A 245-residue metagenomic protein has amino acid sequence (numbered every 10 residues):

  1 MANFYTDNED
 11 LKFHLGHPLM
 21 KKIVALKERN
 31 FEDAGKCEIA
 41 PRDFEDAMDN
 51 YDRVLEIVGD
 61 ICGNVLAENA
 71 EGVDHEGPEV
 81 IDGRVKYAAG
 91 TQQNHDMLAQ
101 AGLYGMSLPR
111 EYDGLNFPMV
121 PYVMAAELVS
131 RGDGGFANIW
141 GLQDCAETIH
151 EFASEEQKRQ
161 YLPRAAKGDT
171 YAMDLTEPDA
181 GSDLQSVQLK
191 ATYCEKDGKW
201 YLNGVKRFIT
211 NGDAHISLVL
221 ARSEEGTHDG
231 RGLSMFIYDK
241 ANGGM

Functional and structural regions predicted by a protein language model:
M1-F136, Q160: Amphipathic, small/basic residue-rich leader segments at the start of a protein or domain
C62, G102, P109, A125 (+5 more regions): Buried hydrophobic positions in well-ordered alpha/beta secondary-structure cores of metabolic enzymes
P78, G141-L142, A153-Y193, G198: Internal maturation/activation junctions in enzymes
I81, Y112-N116, D144-T148, E156-Q157 (+4 more regions): Flexible loop/turn segments at secondary-structure boundaries
H95, Q188-T192, F208: Short, surface-exposed charged micro-motifs
L103, L108-E111, G141-L142, T176-P178 (+4 more regions): An acidic- and aromatic-residue-enriched active-site/binding cleft used to recognize and process polar
G105-R110, G132-T148, K167-E177, S234-M235: Core alpha/beta catalytic barrel or barrel-like domain that forms the active/cofactor pocket in diverse metabolic
K199, N203-M245: A short core secondary-structure module
